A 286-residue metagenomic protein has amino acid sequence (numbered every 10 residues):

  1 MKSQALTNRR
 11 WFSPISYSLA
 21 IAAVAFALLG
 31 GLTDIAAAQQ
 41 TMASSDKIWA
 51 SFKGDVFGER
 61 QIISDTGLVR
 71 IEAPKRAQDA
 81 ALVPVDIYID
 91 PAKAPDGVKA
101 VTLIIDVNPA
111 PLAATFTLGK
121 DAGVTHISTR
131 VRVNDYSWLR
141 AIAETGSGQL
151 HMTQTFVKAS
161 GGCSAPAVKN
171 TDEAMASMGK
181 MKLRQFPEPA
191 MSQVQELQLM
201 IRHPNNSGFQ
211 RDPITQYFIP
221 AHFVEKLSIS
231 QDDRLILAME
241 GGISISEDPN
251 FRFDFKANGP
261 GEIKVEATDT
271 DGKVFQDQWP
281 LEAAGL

Functional and structural regions predicted by a protein language model:
M1-P14: N-terminal secretory signal peptides that target proteins for export/translocation
Y17-G31: Bacterial N-terminal signal peptides
M42-D46, S160-L183, A284-L286: Low-complexity, Pro/Ser/Thr- and charge-rich linker/hinge segments at domain boundaries
K53-A80, E173-M191: N-terminal edge beta-strand
E72, P84-A92, E196-P204, D212-Q216: Short edge beta-strand/loop segments characteristic of extracellular beta-sandwich folds
G119-I127, I243-R252: Aromatic sugar-binding surface patches on proteins that engage polysaccharides or sugar-phosphate polymers
N134-W138, V194, N258-E262: Extracellular Ig-like/FN3 beta-sandwich strand-entry sites
T145-M152, T268-D277: Short acidic/polar inter-strand loop motif in beta-rich domains
